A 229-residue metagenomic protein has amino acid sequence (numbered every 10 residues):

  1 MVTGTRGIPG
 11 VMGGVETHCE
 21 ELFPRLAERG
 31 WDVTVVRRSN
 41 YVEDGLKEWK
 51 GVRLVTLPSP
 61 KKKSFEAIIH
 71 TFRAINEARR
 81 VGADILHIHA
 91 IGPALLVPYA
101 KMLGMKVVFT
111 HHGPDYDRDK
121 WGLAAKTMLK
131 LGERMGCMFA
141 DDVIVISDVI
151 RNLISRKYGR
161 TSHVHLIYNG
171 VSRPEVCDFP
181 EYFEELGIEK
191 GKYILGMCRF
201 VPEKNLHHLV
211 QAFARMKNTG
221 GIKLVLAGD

Functional and structural regions predicted by a protein language model:
M1, G187-A214, V225: Conserved donor-binding/catalytic core segment of Leloir-type glycosyltransferases
M1-N40, V81, A214-N218: N-terminal subdomain of nucleotide-sugar transferases
R38-Y41, V171, M197, I222-D229: Glycosyltransferase donor-sugar binding loop
L46, V176-I188: A short helix/loop element that forms part of the nucleotide-sugar donor recognition site in Leloir-type
W49-N76, R118-A125: A short, charged, and often flexible helix/loop element on the N-terminal side of the glycosyltransferase catalytic
I68-R79, A83-H112, Y116: An aromatic- and histidine-rich active-site surface loop
N76-R79, M102, K126-V143: Membrane-proximal helix-turn-helix segments that form the acceptor-binding/catalytic region of lipid-linked
V149, G170: Carbohydrate-associated surface elements
